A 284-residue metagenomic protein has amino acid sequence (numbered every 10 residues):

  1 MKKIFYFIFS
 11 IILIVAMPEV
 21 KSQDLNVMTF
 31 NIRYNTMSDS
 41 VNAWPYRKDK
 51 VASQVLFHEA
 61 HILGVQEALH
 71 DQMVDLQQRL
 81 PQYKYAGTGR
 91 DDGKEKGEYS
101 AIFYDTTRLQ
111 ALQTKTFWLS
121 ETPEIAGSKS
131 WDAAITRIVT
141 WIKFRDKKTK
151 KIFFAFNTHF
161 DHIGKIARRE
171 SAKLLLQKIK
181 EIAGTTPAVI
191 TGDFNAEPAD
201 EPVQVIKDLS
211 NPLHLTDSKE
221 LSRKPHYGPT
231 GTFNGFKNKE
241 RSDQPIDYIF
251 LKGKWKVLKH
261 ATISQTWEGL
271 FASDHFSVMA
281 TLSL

Functional and structural regions predicted by a protein language model:
K2, E19-R79, D91-E98, K173 (+1 more regions): N-terminal, active-site-proximal structural segment of metallo-dependent hydrolase catalytic domains
Y6-A16: Bacterial N-terminal signal peptides
N31-I32, T158-F160, D193-F194, F276: Active-site metal-binding loops of divalent metal-dependent hydrolases
Y34-N42, L112, K165, H226-P229: Short, solvent-exposed loop/turn elements at domain surfaces
I62-F156, T262: Structured beta-strand-rich core segments of catalytic domains in phosphoester-bond hydrolases
G64-Q66, G87-T88, V189-D193, D217-E220: Active-site neighborhood of phospho(di)ester-bond hydrolases with catalytic His/Asp-centered motifs
I166, Q177-A188, A196-L284: Metal-dependent phosphoester-hydrolase catalytic domains
